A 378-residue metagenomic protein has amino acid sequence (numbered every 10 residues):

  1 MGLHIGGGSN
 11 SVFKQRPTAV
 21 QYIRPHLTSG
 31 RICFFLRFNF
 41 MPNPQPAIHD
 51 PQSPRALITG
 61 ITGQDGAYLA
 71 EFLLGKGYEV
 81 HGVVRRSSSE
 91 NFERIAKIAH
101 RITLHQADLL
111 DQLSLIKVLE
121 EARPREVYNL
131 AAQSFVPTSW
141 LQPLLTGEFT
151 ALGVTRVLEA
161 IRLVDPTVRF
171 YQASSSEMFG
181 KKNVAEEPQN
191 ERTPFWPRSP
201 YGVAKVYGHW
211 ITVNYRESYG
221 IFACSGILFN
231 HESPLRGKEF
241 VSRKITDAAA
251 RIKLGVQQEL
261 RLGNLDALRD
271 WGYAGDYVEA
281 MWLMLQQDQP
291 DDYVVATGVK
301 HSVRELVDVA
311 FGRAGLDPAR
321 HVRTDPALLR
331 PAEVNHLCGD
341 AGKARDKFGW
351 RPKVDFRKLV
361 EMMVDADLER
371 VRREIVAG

Functional and structural regions predicted by a protein language model:
G2, G6-G7, F13-K14, L57 (+1 more regions): Short N-terminal alpha-helical targeting/association segments
L3-I5, Q15-A19, R24-S29, C33 (+1 more regions): Short, basic, low-complexity termini and linkers enriched in Ser/Thr/Gly/Pro that act as targeting/leader peptides
H4-I5, S11-V12, I98, F195 (+2 more regions): Residue-level detector of transmembrane insertion/anchoring sites
I5, S9-S11, Y22, C33-F34 (+3 more regions): Polar low-complexity intrinsically disordered regions enriched in Ser/Thr and small residues
K14, R24-P25, I32, V118 (+3 more regions): Alpha-helical transmembrane segments and their juxtamembrane interfaces
F40-H231, L285, V354, E361-R370 (+1 more regions): N-terminal Rossmann-like NAD(P)+-binding domain of SDR-like oxidoreductases, especially those catalyzing
G75, G82-V83, A107-L110, S114 (+2 more regions): C-terminal substrate-binding subdomain of Rossmann-fold SDR/epimerase-dehydratase oxidoreductases
